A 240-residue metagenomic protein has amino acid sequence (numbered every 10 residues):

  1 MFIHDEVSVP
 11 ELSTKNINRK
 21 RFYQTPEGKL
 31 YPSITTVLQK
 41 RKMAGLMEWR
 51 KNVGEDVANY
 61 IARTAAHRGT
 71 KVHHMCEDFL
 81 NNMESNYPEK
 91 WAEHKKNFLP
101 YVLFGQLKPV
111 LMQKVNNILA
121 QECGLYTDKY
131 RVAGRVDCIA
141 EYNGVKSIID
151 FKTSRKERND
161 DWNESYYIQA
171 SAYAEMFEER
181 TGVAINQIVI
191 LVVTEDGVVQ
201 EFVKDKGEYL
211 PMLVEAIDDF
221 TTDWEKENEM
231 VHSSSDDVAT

Functional and structural regions predicted by a protein language model:
M1-A133: Metal-dependent nuclease catalytic cores that hydrolyze phosphodiester bonds in DNA/RNA, characterized by
M1-P10, K226-T240: Glycine- and charge-rich intrinsically disordered segments
S8, S13, S33, S85 (+5 more regions): Generic serine detector
L119-M230: Mg2+/Mn2+-dependent nuclease catalytic core
